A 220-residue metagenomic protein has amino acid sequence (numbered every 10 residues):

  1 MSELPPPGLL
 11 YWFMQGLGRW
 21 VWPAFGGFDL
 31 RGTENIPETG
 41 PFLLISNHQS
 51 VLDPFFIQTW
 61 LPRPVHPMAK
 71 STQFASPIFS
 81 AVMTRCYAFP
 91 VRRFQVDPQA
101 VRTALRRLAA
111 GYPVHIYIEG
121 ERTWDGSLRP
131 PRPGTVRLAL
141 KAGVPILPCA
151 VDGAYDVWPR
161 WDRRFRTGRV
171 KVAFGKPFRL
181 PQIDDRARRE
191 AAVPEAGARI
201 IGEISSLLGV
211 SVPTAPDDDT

Functional and structural regions predicted by a protein language model:
M1-L10, Q99-T220: Non-catalytic C-terminal accessory region of glycerolipid acyltransferases and related lyso-lipid remodeling enzymes
L10-G16, P23, I36-V96, T103: Catalytic core of membrane glycerolipid acyltransferases/transacylases, capturing the structured, soluble-facing
P23-R31, Y155-D156: Short gly/ser/thr-rich secondary-structure transition/capping motifs
G26, F94-P98, R186: A conditional alpha-helix N-cap/helix-loop micro-motif detector
G27, P62-P64, R85, G111 (+1 more regions): A generic structural signal for alpha->beta connector loops
F28-L30, A88, V172: Generic structural signal for residues in well-ordered beta-strands
G32, N47-H48, A69-K70, Y117-E119 (+1 more regions): A secondary-structure boundary/capping signal
E34-P37, R164-F165: A short beta-turn/loop motif at secondary-structure boundaries
